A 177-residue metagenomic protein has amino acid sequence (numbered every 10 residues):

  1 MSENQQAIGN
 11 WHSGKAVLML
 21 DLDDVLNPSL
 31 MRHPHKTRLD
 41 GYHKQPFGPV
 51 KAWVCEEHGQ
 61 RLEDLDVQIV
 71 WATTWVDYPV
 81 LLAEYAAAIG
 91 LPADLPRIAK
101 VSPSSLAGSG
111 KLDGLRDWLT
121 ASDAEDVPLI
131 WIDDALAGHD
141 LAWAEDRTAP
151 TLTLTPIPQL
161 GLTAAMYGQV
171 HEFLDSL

Functional and structural regions predicted by a protein language model:
S2-G108: Alpha-helical substrate-recognition element adjacent to the catalytic core
V80-L177: C-terminal cap/substrate-recognition subdomain and adjoining C-terminal extension of metal-dependent phosphatase-like
